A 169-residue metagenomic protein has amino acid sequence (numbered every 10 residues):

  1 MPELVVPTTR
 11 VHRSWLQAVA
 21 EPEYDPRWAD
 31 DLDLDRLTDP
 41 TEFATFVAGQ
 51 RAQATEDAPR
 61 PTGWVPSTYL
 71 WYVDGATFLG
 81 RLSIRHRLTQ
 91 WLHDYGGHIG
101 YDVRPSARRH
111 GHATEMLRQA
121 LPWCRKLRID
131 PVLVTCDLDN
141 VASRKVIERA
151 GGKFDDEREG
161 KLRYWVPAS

Functional and structural regions predicted by a protein language model:
M1-H98, D102-P105, D155-S169: GNAT-family acyltransferases
Y101-H110, D139: Active-site acidic-Proline motif in GNAT/NAT acetyltransferases
A107, G111-Q119: Conserved acetyl-CoA pyrophosphate-binding loop and the N-cap/start of the following alpha-helix in GNAT-like
G111, R128, G151: Short glycine-rich hinge loops at helix-strand junctions in the catalytic core of two-component histidine kinases
T114, L138-D156: Conserved active-site alpha-helix within GNAT-family acetyltransferase domains
C124-T135: Conserved GNAT acetyl-CoA-binding A-motif
